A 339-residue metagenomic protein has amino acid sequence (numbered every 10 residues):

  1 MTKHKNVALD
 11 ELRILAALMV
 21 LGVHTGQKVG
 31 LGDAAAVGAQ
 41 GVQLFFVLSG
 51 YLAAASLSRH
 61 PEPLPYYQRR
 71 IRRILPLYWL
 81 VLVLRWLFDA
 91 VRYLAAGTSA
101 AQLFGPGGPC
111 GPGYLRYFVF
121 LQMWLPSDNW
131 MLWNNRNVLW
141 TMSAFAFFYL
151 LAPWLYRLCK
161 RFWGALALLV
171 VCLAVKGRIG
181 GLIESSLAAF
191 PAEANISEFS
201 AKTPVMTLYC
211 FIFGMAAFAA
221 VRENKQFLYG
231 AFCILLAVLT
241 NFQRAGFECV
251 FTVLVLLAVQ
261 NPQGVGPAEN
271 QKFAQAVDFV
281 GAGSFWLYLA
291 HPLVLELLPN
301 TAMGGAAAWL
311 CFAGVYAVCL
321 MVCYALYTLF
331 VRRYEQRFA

Functional and structural regions predicted by a protein language model:
M1-A8: Short, Lys/Arg-rich, polar N-terminal cytosolic tail immediately upstream of the first transmembrane signal-anchor
L9-M19, A35, V42, Y78-V81 (+3 more regions): Hydrophobic alpha-helical transmembrane segments of polytopic
D10, P109-S143, L150-V253, N261-Q275 (+1 more regions): Aromatic-enriched alpha-helical transmembrane segments of multi-pass intramembrane proteins
R13, H24, Y288-H291: Histidine-centered divalent metal-coordination motifs
A16-M19, V23, L48-S49, F88 (+2 more regions): Membrane-embedded alpha-helical transmembrane segments of multi-pass integral membrane proteins
G26-A36, T301-A302: Short, hydrophobic transmembrane alpha-helix segments
K28-V29, R59, A90-A101, R157 (+6 more regions): Transmembrane helix-loop junctions in multipass membrane proteins, especially transporters and channels
A39-V42, F46, S56-F120, A146-F148 (+5 more regions): Transmembrane alpha-helical segments and their boundary/interface "anchor" motifs in multi-pass integral membrane
